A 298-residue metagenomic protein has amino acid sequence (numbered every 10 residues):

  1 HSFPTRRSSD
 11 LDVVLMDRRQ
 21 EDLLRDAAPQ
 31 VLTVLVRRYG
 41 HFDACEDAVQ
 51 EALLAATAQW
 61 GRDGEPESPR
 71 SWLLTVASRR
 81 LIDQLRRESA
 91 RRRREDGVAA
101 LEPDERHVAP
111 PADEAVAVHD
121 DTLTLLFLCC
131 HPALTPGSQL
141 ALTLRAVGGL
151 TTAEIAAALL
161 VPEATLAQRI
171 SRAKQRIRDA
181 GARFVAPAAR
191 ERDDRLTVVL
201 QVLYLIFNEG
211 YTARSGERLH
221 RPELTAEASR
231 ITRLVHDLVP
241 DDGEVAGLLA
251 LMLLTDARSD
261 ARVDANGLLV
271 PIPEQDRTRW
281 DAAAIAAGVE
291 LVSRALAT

Functional and structural regions predicted by a protein language model:
H1-S8: Short, small-residue-biased leader/transition segments that mark boundaries at the very start of proteins
D12-T33, R37, D43, D193-Q201 (+1 more regions): A short, charge-rich alpha-helical start-of-domain segment used by transcription regulators
L23-D43, A55-Q59, L85, F127 (+3 more regions): Amphipathic, Lys/Arg- and hydrophobic-enriched alpha-helical face
A28, F42, E46, R70 (+2 more regions): The DNA-contacting recognition helix of HTH DNA-binding domains and analogous helical DNA-recognition elements
A28, G137-S138: The N-cap/first-turn positions of alpha helices within or immediately adjacent to helix-turn-helix DNA-binding domains
D47-L54, E67-R79: Structural recognition of an alpha-helix C-terminal capping motif at a helix-to-coil junction
G64, L74-G97, D179: Arg/Lys-rich amphipathic alpha helix in sigma70-family domain 2
E88, E95-G137, T143-E154, V161-T298: Amphipathic helix-loop-helix modules that constitute alpha-helical solenoid scaffolds
